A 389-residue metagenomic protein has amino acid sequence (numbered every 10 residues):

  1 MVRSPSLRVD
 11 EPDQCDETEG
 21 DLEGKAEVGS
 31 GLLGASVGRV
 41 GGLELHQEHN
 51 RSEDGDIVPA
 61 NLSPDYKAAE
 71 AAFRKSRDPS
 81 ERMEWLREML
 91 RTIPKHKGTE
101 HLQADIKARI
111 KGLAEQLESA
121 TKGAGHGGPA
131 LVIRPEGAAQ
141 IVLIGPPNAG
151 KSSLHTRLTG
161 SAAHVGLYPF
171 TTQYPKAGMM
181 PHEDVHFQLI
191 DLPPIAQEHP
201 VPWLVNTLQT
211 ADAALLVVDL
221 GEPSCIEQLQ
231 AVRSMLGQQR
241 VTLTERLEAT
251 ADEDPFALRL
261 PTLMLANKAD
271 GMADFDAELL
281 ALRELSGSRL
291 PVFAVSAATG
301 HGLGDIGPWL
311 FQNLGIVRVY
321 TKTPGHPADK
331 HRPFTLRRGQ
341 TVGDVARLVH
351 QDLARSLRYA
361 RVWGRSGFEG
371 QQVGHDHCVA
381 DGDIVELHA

Functional and structural regions predicted by a protein language model:
E11-G24, H46-D54: Intrinsically disordered, low-complexity, charge-rich segments with an acidic bias
L33-N50: Polybasic, low-complexity intrinsically disordered segments
G55-D56, E70, R74-I144, A149 (+2 more regions): C-terminal-of-GTPase-core extension/linker across diverse P-loop GTPases
G125-L131, E136-A138, T171-P175, F187-L215 (+2 more regions): Switch II of P-loop NTPase G domains
S152-A163: A conserved segment at the C-terminal end of the G1
A163-G178: Short beta-strand-centered segment that lines the nucleotide-binding/catalytic pocket of NTP-utilizing
P175, V185, T210-A214, L258-T262 (+1 more regions): Short glycine-/polar-rich loops that comprise or flank the Walker A/P-loop and associated switch/sensor motifs
